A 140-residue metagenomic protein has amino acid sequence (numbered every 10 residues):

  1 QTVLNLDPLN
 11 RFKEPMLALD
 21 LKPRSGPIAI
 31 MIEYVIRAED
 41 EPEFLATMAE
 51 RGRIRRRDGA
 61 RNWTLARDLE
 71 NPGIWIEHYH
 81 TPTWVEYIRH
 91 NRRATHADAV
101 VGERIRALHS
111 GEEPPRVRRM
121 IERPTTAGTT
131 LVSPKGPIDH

Functional and structural regions predicted by a protein language model:
Q1-L4, R53-N62, H80-V117: An amphipathic, aromatic/His-enriched active-site/gating alpha helix that lines ligand/cofactor pockets
T2-I28, P42, A46, R51 (+2 more regions): Intrinsic disorder in cytosolic terminal tails and internal cytosolic loops of multi-pass membrane transporters
N10, P23, E43, N71-I74 (+3 more regions): Low-complexity, compositionally biased segments
P23, V35, E39-E43, I54-G59: ABC-type nucleotide-binding domain
I28-V35, T64-R93: Short, well-ordered beta-strand segments in beta-rich or mixed alpha/beta enzyme and ligand-binding folds
L45-I76: Ampipathic, surface-exposed secondary-structure segments
